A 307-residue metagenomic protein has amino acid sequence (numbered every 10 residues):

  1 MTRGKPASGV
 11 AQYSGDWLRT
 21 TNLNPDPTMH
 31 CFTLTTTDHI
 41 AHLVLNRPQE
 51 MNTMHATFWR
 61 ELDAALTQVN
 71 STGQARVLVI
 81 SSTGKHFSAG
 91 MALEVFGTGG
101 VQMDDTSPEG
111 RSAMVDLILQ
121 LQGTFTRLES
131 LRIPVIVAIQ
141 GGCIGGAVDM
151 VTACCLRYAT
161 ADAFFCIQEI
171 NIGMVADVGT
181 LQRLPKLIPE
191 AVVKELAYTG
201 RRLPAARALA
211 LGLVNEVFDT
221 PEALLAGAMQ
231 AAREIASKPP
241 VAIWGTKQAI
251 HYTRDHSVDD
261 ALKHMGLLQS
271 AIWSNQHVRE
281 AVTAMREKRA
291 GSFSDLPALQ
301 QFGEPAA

Functional and structural regions predicted by a protein language model:
Y13-T83, P305-A307: Conserved CoA-thioester-binding segment of acyl-CoA-metabolizing enzymes
S82-T124, G173: Glycine- (often His-adjacent) and acidic-residue-rich active-site loop that binds/positions the CoA thioester
T124, L128-S130, A138, I144-Y198 (+3 more regions): CoA-thioester-processing core
Y158-A163, V214-K263, S270-Q276, F293-A307: C-terminal long alpha-helix characteristic of the crotonase
R201-R207: Acidic, divalent-metal-coordinating active-site segment for phosphoryl/phosphodiester hydrolysis, typified by short
